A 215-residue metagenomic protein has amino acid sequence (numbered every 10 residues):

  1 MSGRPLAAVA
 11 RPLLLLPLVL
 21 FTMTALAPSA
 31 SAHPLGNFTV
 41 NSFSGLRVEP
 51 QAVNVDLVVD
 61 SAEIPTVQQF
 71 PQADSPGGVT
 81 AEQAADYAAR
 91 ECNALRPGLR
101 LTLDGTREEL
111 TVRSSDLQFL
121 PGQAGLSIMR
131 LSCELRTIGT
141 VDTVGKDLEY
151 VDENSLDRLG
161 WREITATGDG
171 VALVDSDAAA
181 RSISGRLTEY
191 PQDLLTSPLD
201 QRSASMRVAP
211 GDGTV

Functional and structural regions predicted by a protein language model:
M1-V9: N-terminal secretory signal peptides that target proteins for export/translocation
G3, L16, P28-A30: Generic N-terminal leader/targeting and pre-domain segments
A8-R11, L26-S31: Intrinsic disorder/low-complexity segments
P12-A25: Bacterial N-terminal signal peptides
S29-V215: N-terminal soluble domains immediately following signal/targeting peptides that reside in extracytoplasmic
